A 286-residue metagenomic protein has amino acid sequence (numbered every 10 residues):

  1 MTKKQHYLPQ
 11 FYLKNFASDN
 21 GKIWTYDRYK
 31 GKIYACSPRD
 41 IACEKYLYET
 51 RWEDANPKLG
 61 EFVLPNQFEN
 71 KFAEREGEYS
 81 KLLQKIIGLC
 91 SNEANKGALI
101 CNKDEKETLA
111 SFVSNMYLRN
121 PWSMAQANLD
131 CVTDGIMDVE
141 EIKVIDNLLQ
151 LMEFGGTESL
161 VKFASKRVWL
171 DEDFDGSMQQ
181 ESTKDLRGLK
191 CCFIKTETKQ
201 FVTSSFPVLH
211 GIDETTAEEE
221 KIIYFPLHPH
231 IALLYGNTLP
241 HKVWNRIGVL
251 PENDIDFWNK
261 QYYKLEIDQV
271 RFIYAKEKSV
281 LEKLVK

Functional and structural regions predicted by a protein language model:
M1-K4, L8-K286: Alpha-helical structural context detector biased toward long hydrophobic helices
